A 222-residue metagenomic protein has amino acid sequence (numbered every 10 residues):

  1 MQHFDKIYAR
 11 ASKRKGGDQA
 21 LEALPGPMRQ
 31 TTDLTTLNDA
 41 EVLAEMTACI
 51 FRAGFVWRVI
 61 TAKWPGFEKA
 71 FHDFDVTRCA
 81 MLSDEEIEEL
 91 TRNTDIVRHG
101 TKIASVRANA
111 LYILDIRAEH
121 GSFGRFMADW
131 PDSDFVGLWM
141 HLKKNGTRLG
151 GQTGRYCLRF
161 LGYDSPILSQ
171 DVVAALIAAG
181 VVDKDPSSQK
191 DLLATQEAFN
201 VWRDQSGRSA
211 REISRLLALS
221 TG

Functional and structural regions predicted by a protein language model:
M1-H99, I103, L216-G222: N-terminal polyanion-binding entry modules of DNA glycosylases/AP lyases and select other DNA-binding proteins
M1-M28, M127-G222: C-terminal accessory module of base-excision DNA glycosylases/AP lyases that mediates lesion recognition and DNA
A40-A44, P65, G100-R107, V136 (+3 more regions): Non-catalytic, well-ordered alpha-helical scaffold segments
T47-F51, E68, E88-T91, R107 (+4 more regions): Amphipathic alpha-helical segments within well-ordered protein domains
A53-V59, I113-G121, V181-V182, T221-G222: Short helix-capping/linker segments at secondary-structure and domain boundaries
V59-A62, M81-L82, A118, I167-D171 (+1 more regions): Alpha-helix N-cap and coil->helix boundary residues
H72-R148: Alpha-helical ds-nucleic-acid-binding substructure associated with the helix-hairpin-helix region of base-excision DNA
